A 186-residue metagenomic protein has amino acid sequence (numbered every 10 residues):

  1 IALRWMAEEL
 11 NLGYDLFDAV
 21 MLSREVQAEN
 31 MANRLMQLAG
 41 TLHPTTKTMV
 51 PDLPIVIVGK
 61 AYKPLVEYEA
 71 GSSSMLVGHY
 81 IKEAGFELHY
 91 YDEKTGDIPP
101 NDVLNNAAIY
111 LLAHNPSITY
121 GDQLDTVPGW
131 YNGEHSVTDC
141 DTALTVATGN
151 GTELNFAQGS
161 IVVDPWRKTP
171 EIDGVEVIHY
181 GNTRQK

Functional and structural regions predicted by a protein language model:
I1-K186: Structural/interface elements that position substrates and couple domains in central-metabolism enzymes
